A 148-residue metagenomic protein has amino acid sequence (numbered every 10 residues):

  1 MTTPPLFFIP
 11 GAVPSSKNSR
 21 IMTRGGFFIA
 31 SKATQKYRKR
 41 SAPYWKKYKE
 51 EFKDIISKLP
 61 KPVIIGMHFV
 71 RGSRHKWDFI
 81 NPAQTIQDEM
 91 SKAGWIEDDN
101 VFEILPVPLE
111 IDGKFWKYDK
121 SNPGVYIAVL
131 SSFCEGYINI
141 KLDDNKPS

Functional and structural regions predicted by a protein language model:
M1-S148: Acidic, proline/glycine-enriched N-terminal capping motif
